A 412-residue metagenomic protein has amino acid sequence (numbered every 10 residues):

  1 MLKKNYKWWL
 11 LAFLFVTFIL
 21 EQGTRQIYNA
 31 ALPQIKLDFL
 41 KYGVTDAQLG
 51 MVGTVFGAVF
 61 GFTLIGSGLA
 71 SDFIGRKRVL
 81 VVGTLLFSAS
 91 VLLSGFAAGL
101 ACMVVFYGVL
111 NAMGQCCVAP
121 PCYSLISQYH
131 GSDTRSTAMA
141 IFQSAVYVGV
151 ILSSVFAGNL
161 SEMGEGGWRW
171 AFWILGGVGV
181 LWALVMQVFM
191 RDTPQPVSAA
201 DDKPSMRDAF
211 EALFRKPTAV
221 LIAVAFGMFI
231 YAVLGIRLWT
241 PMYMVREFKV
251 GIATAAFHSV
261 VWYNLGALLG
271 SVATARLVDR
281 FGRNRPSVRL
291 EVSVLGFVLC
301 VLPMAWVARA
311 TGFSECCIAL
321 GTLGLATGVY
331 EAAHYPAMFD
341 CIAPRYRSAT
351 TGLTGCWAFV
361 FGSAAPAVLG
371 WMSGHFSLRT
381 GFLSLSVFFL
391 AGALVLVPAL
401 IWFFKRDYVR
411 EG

Functional and structural regions predicted by a protein language model:
M1-K4, T193-A223, E247: Juxtamembrane intracellular "pre-TM" segments in multi-pass secondary transporters
Y28-A30, P217-V272, E331, Y335: Extracytoplasmic gate region of multi-pass secondary transporters
A31-F62: Extracellular/periplasmic helix-loop-helix junction of adjacent transmembrane segments in MFS-like secondary
F62-L100: Conserved MFS/SLC helix-loop-helix module at the cytosolic interface between two early adjacent transmembrane helices
L85-A98, F297-T311: C-terminal ends and interior cores of transmembrane alpha-helices in multi-pass membrane transporters/permeases
S90, A101-C117, S314-V329: Hydrophobic core of transmembrane alpha-helices in multi-pass small-molecule transporters, especially MFS/SLC-type
F106-V146: Cytoplasmic helix-loop-helix junction between adjacent transmembrane helices in 12-TM secondary transporters
F142-V188: Helix-loop-helix hairpin linking two adjacent transmembrane segments in secondary transporters
